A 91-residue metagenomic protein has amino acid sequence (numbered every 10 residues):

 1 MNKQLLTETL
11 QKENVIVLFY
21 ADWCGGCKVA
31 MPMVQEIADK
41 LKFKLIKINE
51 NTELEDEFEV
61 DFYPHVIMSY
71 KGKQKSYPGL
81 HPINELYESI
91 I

Functional and structural regions predicted by a protein language model:
K3-D39: Local sequence-structure signature of Cys/Sec-based thiol-disulfide redox active-site neighborhoods
L6, V15-I16, I48, M68 (+1 more regions): Generic, low-specificity signal for short hydrophobic/alpha-helical stretches with a mild N-terminal bias, encompassing
E8, D56-F58: Short amphipathic alpha-helix with an adjacent loop that forms part of the alpha/beta core around
K12, D61-F62: Short loop/turn elements that form and flank the Walker-type P-loop nucleotide-binding site in RecA-like NTPase cores
F19-Y20, M31-E55, F62: Thiol-based oxidoreductase modules, predominantly thioredoxin-like and allied folds used for disulfide exchange
G25-G26, E53-E55, K75: Eukaryotic short linear interaction motifs
F62, I67-I91: Non-catalytic, surface beta->alpha helical segment in thiol-disulfide oxidoreductase systems
